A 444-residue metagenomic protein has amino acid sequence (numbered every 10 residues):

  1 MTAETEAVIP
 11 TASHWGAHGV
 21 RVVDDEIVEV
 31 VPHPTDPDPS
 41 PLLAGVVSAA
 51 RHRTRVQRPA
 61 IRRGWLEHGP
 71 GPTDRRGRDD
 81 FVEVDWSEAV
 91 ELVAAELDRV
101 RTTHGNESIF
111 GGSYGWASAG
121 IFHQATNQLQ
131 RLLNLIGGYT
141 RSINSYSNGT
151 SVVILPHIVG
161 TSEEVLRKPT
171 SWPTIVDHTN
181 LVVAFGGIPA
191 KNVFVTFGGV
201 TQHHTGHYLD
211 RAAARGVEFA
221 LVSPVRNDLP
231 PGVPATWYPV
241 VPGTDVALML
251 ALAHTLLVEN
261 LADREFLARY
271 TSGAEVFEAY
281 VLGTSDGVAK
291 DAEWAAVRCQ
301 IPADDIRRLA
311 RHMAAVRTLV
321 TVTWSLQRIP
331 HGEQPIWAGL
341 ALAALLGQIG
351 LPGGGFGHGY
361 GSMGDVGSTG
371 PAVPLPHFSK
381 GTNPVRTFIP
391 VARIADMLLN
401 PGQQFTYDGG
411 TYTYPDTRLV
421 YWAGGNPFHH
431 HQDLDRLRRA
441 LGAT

Functional and structural regions predicted by a protein language model:
M1-L261, P302, I394, G410 (+2 more regions): N-terminal export/assembly segments and adjacent metallocofactor-ligating motifs of anaerobic energy-metabolism
R63, L261-A292, P384-V385: Scaffold signal of the M16-like zinc-metallopeptidase fold and its non-catalytic homologs
T103, W294-V297, I301-T321: Non-catalytic, charge-rich alpha-helical accessory subdomains
H104-S108, A262-L267, G350-G357: Flexible, glycine/charged-enriched surface loops at secondary-structure junctions
G112-G120, W294-R298, T323-H331, S362-M363 (+1 more regions): Conserved short loop/turn motifs at secondary-structure junctions
I175-H178, A184-I188, A274-C299: Conserved thiamine diphosphate
M313-Y414: A glycine-rich, hydrophobic/aromatic-adjacent loop/helix-cap motif
G425-G442: Ordered core of a single globular domain
